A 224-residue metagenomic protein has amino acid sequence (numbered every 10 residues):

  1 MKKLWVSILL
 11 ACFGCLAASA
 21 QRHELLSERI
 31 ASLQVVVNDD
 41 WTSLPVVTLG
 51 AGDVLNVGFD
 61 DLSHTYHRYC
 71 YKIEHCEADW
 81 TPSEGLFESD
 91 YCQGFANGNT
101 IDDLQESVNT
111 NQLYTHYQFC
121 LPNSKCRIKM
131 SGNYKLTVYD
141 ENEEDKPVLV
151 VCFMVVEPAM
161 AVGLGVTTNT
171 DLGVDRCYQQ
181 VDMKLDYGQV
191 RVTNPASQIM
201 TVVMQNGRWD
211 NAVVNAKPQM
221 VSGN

Functional and structural regions predicted by a protein language model:
M1-R22: Bacterial Sec-dependent N-terminal signal peptides
L25, V155-Y178: Low-complexity, Pro/Ser/Thr- and charge-rich linker/hinge segments at domain boundaries
A31-E77, G173-Y187: Contiguous beta-strand segments within globular domains
L62-H67, R127-K129, V190-S197: A short beta-turn/strand-edge loop motif at beta-sheet boundaries
A78-W80, C126, D140-V148, R208-W209: Short acidic/polar inter-strand loop motif in beta-rich domains
T100-D103, V108-P122, S222-N224: Aromatic sugar-binding surface patches on proteins that engage polysaccharides or sugar-phosphate polymers
L113-E141: Ligand-binding face of N-terminal immunoglobulin V-set domains in extracellular IgSF glycoproteins
M200-N224: Long, internal scaffold/assembly segments composed of regular secondary structure
